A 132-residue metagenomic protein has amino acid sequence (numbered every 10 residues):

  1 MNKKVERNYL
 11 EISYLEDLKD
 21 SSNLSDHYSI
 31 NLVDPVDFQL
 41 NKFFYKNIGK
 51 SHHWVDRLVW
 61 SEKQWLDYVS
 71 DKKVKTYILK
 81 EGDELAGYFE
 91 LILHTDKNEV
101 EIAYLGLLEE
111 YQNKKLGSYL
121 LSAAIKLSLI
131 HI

Functional and structural regions predicted by a protein language model:
M1-S29, D34: Acyl-donor-binding surface of acyltransferase catalytic domains
N23, V55-W60, D67, Q112: Conserved acyl-donor/pantetheine-binding loop and adjacent beta-alpha core of acyl/acetyltransferases and related
N23-R57: Short amphipathic alpha-helix that is part of the acyltransferase structural core
F38-K42, E62, L66, S118: An amphipathic alpha-helix signature
W60, V74, K80-E81, A86-E99 (+1 more regions): A conserved beta-strand-loop-helix scaffold within acyl/acetyltransferase catalytic domains
L66-I78: A short helix-loop-beta-strand connector motif used in the catalytic cores of GNAT acetyltransferases and, in some
L107, N113-S128: Conserved acetyl-CoA-binding loop-helix of GNAT-fold acetyltransferases
I130-I132: Conserved small/polar residues in nucleotide/adenosyl-binding loops
